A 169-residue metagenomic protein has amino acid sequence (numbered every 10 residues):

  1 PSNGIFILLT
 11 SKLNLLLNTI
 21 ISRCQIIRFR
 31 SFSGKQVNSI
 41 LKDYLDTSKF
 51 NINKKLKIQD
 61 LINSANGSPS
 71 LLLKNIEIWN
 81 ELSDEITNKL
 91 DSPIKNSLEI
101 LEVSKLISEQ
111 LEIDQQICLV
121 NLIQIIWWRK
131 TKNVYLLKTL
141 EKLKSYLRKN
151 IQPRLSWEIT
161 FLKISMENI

Functional and structural regions predicted by a protein language model:
S2-I5, K12-L122, I126-I169: Charged, glycine-rich active-site and insertion segments that engage polyanionic ligands
